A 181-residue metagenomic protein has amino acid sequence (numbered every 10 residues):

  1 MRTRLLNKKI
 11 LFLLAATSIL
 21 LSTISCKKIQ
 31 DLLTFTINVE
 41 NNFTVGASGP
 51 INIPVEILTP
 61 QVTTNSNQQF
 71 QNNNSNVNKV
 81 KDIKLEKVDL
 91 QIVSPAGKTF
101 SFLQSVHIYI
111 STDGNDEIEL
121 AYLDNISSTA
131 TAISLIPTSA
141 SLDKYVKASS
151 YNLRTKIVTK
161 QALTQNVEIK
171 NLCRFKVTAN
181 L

Functional and structural regions predicted by a protein language model:
R2-L13: Bacterial N-terminal signal peptides that target proteins for export
L21-S25: C-terminal motif of bacterial Sec signal peptides marking the signal peptidase cleavage site
K27-I29: Bacterial signal peptide processing site
V45-K81: Post-signal-peptide N-terminal segment of Sec-exported extracytoplasmic proteins
D82-G97, N171: A short beta-strand element within beta-rich, extracytoplasmic domains of secreted/secretory-pathway proteins
Q91-F102, Q161-L163: Extended, low-complexity, turn-rich repeat/linker tracts enriched in Gly/Pro/Ser/Thr and Asp/Glu that occur
T99-G114: Short, surface-exposed beta-strand/strand-loop-strand elements in extracellular ectodomains
A130-R174: Cysteine-clustered segments with highest specificity for TGF-beta superfamily mature ligands
